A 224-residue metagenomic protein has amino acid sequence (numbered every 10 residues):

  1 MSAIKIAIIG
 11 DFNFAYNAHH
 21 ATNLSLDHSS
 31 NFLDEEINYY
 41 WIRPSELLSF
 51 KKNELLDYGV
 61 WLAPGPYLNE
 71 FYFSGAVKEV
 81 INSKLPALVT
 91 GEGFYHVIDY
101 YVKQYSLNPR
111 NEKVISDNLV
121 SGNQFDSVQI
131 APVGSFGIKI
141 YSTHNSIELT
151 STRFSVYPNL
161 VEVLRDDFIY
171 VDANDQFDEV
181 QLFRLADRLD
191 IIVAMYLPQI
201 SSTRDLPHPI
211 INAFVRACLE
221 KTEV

Functional and structural regions predicted by a protein language model:
M1-N145, T150-D187, M195-V224: N-terminal beta1-alpha1 cap of cysteine-dependent amidohydrolase-like domains
